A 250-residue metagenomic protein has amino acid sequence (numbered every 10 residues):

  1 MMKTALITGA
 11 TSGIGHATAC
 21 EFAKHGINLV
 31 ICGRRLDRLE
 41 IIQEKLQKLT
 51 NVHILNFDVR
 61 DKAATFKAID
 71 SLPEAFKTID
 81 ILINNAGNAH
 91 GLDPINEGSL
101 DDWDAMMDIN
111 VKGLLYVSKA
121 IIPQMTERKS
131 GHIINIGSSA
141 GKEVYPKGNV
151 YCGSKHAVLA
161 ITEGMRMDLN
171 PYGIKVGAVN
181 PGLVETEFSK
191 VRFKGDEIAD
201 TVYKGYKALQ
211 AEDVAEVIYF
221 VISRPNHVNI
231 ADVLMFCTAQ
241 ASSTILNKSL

Functional and structural regions predicted by a protein language model:
T11-S12: Conserved glycine-rich cofactor-binding loop
H25-I42: Conserved glycine-rich Rossmann-like NAD(P)H-binding loop of the short-chain dehydrogenase/reductase
N56-K67, L100: The beta1-alpha1 cofactor-binding region of Rossmann-like NAD(H)/NADP(H)-dependent oxidoreductases
D93-I95, D102-A105: Substrate-binding pocket helix/loop in short-chain dehydrogenase/reductase
S118, S154: Active-site helix of classical SDR
S138: Residue(s) in the substrate-gating loop at a strand-loop-helix junction that position the organic substrate next
A178-V179, E197-T244: C-terminal helical subdomain
